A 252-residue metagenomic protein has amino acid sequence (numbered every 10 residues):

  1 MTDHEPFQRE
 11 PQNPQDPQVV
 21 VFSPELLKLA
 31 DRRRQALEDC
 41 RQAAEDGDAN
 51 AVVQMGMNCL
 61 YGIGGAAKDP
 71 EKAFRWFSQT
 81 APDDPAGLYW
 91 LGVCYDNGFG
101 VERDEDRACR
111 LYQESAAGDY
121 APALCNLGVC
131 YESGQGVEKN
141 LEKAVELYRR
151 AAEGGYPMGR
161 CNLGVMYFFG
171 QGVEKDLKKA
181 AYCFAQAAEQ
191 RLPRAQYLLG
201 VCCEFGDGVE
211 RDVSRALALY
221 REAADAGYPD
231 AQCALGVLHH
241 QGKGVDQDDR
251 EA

Functional and structural regions predicted by a protein language model:
P6-Y61: N-terminal segments that cap or nucleate solenoid repeat domains
L26-R34, A67-E71, D104-E105, N140-L141 (+3 more regions): Helix-turn-helix repeat elements of alpha-solenoid scaffolds
E45-A49, Y61-I63, P82-P85, N97-F99 (+13 more regions): Short helix-capping/linker turns of helical repeat alpha-solenoids
Q54-Y61, A66, L88-N97, V101 (+9 more regions): Hydrophobic face of amphipathic alpha-helices that form TPR/SEL1-like repeat modules and related alpha-solenoid
